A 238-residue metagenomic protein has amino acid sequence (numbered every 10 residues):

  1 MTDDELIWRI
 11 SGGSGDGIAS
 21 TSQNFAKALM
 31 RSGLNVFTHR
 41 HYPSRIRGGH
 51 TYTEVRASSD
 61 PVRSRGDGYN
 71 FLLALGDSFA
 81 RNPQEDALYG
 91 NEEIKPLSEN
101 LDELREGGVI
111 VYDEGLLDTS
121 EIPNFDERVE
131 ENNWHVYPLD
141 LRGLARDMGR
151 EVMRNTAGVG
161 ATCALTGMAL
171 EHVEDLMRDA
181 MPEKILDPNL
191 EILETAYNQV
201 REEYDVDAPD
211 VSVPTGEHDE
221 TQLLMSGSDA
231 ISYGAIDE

Functional and structural regions predicted by a protein language model:
M1-E238: Active-site cofactor/cluster-binding pocket
